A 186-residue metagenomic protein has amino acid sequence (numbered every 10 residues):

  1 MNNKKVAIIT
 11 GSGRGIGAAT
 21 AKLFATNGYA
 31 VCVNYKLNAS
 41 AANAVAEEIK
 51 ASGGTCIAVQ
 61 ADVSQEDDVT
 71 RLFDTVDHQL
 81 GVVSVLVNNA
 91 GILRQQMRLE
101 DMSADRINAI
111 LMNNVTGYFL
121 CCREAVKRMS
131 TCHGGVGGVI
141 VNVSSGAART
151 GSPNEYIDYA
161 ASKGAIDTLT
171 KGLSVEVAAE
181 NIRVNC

Functional and structural regions predicted by a protein language model:
K4-K5, G54-T55, V82-V83, M129-S144 (+1 more regions): Active-site loop of short-chain dehydrogenase/reductase
G13-R14: Conserved glycine-rich cofactor-binding loop
N27-A44: Conserved glycine-rich Rossmann-like NAD(P)H-binding loop of the short-chain dehydrogenase/reductase
A39-S40, Q60-L72, A104: The beta1-alpha1 cofactor-binding region of Rossmann-like NAD(H)/NADP(H)-dependent oxidoreductases
T70, L93-N108, K127, T131 (+1 more regions): Conserved mid-core segment of classical short-chain dehydrogenase/reductases
S84, E100-F119, V141, Y159 (+1 more regions): Catalytic Tyr-X3-Lys loop
L93, G135, V141-A165, T170-A179: Catalytic loop of short-chain dehydrogenase/reductase
N113-G135, S174-V175, A179: Amphipathic alpha-helical dimer-interface segment in Rossmann-like NAD(P)H-dependent oxidoreductases
